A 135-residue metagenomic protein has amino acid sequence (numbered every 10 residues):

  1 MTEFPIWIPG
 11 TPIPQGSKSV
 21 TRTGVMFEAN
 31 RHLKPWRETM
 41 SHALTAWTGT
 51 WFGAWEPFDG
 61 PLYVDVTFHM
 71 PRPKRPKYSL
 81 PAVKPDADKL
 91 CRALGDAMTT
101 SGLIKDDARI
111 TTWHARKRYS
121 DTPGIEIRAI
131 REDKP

Functional and structural regions predicted by a protein language model:
M1-P135: Acidic, proline/glycine-enriched N-terminal capping motif
